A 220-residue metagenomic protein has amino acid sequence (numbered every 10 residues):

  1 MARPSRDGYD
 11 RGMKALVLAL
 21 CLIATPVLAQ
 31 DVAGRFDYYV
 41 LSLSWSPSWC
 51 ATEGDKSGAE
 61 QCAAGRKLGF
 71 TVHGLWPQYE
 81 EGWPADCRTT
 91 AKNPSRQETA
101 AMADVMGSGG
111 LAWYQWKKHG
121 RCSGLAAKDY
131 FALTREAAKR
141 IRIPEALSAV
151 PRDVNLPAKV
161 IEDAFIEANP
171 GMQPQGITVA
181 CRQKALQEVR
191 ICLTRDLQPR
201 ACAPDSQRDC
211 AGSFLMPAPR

Functional and structural regions predicted by a protein language model:
M13-A19: Sec-dependent signal peptide recognition, specifically the positively charged N-region followed immediately by
A24-P26: N-terminal signal peptide c-region/cleavage motif recognized by signal peptidases
Q30-C50: N-terminal module-boundary/linker segments of secreted carbohydrate-active enzymes
V40-S42, G54-R220: Domain-level detector of nuclease and nuclease-like folds in predominantly extracellular/periplasmic contexts
